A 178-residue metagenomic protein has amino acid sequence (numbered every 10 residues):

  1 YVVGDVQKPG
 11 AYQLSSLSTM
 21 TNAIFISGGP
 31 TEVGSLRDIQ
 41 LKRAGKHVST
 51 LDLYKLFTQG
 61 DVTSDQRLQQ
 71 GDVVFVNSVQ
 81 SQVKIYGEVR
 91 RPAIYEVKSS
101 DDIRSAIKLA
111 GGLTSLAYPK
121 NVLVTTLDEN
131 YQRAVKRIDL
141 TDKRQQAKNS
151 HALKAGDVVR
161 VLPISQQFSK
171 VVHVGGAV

Functional and structural regions predicted by a protein language model:
Y1-V178: Ser/Thr/Pro/Gly-biased, low-complexity, turn-/loop-rich segments that often occur immediately after N-terminal
